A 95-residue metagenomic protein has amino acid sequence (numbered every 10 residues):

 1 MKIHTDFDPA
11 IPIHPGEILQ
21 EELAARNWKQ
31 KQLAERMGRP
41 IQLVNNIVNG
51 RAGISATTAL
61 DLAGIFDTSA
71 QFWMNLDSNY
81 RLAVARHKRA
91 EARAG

Functional and structural regions predicted by a protein language model:
K2-W28: A short, Lys/Arg-rich alpha-helix, primarily the initiator
Q20, K31, L60: Residues within the helices of the helix-turn-helix
A25, R36, I65: Residues within the alpha-helical elements of helix-turn-helix
W28-N46: Short alpha-helical DNA-recognition segment
G38, N49, S78: Residue-level detection of the helix-turn-helix DNA-binding "recognition helix"
R51-F66, R81: Short, basic-rich loop-to-helix N-cap that marks the start of a DNA-contacting helix
G64-A94: Short amphipathic recognition helices of helix-turn-helix/homeodomain-type DNA-binding modules
